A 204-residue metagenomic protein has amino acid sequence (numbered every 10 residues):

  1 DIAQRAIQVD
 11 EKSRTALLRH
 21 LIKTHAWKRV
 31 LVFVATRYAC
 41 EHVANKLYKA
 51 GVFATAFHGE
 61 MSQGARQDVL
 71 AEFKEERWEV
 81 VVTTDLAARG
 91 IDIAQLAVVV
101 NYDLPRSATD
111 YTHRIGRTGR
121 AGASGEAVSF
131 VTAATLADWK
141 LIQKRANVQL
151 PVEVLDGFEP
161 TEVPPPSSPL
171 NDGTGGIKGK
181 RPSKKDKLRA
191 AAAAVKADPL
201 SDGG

Functional and structural regions predicted by a protein language model:
D1-S167: Conserved helicase RecA-like core
E159-G204: Basic Arg/Gly/Lys-rich low-complexity intrinsically disordered segments
